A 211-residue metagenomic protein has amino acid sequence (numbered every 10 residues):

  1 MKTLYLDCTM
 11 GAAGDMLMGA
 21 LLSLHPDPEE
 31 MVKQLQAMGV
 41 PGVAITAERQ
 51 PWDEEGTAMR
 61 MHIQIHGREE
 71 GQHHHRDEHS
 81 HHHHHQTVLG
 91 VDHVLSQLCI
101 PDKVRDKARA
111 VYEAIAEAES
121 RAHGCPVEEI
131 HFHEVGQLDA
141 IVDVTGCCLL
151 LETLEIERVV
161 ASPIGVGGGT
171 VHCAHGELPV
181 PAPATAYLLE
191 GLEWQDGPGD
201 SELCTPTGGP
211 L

Functional and structural regions predicted by a protein language model:
M1-L4: Extreme N-terminal starter segment of soluble prokaryotic enzymes
L6, V127-E134, V160-P163, D196-P198: General beta-strand structural signal in soluble alpha/beta enzymes
L6-A20, F132-E155: Conserved phosphate/anionic-ligand binding catalytic regions in large, soluble enzymes, centered on
T9-M10, A37-G39, P51, G136-L138 (+1 more regions): Acidic, glycine-rich active-site loops and adjacent beta-strand->loop/helix elements that engage anionic groups
S23-H123, A182, G191-G209: Glycine-rich nucleotide/cofactor/substrate-binding loop typically near the N-terminus or early in the first domain
L24-K33, E152-S162: Phosphate-handling active-site elements
A116-E134, L138: Alpha-helical transmembrane cores and adjacent cytosolic helix/loop segments of polytopic membrane transporters
I156-L211: Mobile "lid/hinge" segments at catalytic clefts and subdomain interfaces of large enzymes
